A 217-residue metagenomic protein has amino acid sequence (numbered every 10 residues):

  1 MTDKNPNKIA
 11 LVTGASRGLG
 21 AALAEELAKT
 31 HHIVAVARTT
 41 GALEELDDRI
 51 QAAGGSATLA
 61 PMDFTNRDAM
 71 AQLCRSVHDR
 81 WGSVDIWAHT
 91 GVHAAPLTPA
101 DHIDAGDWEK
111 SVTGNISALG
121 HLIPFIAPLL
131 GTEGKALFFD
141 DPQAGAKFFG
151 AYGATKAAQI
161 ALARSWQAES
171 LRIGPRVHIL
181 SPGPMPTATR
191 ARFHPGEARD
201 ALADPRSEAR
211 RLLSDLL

Functional and structural regions predicted by a protein language model:
G14-R17: Conserved glycine-rich cofactor-binding loop
T30-E45: Conserved glycine-rich Rossmann-like NAD(P)H-binding loop of the short-chain dehydrogenase/reductase
A52-R67: Rossmann-fold cofactor-recognition segment
A71, V92-E109, F148: Conserved mid-core segment of classical short-chain dehydrogenase/reductases
R75, D79, G114-G134, A168: Amphipathic alpha-helical dimer-interface segment in Rossmann-like NAD(P)H-dependent oxidoreductases
H93, G120, E133-R172, S181-P184: Catalytic loop of short-chain dehydrogenase/reductase
D101-G120, L137, Q159: Catalytic Tyr-X3-Lys loop
R172-P175, I179-S181, T187, P195-L217: C-terminal helical subdomain
